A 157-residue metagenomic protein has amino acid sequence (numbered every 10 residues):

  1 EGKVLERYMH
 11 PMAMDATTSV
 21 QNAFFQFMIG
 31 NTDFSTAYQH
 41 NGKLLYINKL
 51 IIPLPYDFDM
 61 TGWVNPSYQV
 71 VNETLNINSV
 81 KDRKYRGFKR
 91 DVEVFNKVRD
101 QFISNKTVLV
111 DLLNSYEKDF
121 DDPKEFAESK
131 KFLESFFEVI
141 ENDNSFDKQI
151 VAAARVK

Functional and structural regions predicted by a protein language model:
E1-K157: Catalytic-core segments of enzymes that bind and process phosphorylated/nucleotide-bearing substrates
